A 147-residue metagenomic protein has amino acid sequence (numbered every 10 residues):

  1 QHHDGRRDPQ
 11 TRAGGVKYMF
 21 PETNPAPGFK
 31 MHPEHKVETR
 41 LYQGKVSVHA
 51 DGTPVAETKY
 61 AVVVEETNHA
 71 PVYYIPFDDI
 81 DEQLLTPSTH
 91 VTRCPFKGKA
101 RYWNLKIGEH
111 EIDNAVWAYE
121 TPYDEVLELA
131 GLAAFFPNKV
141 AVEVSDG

Functional and structural regions predicted by a protein language model:
H2-G147: Terminal leader/tail segments of proteins
